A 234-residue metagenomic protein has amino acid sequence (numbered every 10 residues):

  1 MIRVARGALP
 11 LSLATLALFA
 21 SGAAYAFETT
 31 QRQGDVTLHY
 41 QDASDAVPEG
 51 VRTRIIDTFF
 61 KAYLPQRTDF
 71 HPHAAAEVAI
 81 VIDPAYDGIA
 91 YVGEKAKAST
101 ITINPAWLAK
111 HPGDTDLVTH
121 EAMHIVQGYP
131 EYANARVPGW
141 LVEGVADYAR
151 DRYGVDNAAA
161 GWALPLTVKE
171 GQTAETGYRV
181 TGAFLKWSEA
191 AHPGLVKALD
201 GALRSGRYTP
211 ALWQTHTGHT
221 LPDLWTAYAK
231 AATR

Functional and structural regions predicted by a protein language model:
M1-S12: Bacterial N-terminal signal peptides that target proteins for export
S21-A23: N-terminal signal peptide c-region/cleavage motif recognized by signal peptidases
F27-E28: Boundary of Sec targeting at the N-terminus
Q31-V51, T102-I103: Acidic/histidine-rich, surface-exposed loop or edge segments in extracytoplasmic proteins
D42-K97: Auxiliary, metal-adjacent structural segments of Zn-dependent hydrolase domains
G93-A160: Zinc-dependent metallopeptidase catalytic helix centered on the HExxH motif and its immediate flanking segment
R152-K169, S188-R204: Short helix/loop segments within enzyme catalytic domains that coordinate or immediately flank catalytic cofactors
Y178-R234: Pan-zinc metallopeptidase signature
